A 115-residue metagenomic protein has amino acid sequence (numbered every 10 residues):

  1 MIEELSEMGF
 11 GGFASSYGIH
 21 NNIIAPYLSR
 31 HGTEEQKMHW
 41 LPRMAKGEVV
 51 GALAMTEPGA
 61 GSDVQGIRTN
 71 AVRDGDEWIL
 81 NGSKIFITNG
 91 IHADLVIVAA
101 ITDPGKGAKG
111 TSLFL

Functional and structural regions predicted by a protein language model:
M1-V50, T88-L95, G107: Internal helix-loop-helix
E35, D74-G75: Cytosolic histidine kinase catalytic core of two-component systems
W40, I67, S83-I85: Short beta-alpha junctions and helix-cap segments that line functional grooves
T56: Short loop/turn motifs enriched for small/polar and acidic residues
G59-I67: Active-site-adjacent elements of ketosynthase-type condensing enzymes
T69-V72: A structural signal for short hydrophobic beta-strand segments in well-ordered beta-sheet cores
E77, N81-L115: A short core secondary-structure module
